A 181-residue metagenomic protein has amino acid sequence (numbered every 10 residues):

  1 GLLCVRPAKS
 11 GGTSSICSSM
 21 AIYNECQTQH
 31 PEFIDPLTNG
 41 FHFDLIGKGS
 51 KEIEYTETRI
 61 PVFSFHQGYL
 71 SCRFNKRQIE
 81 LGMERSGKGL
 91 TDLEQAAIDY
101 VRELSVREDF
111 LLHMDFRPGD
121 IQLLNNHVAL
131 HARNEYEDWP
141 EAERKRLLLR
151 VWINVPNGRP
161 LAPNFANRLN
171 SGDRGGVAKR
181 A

Functional and structural regions predicted by a protein language model:
G1-P118, Q122-A181: Active-site environment of non-heme Fe oxygenases that use a 2-His-1-carboxylate facial triad
